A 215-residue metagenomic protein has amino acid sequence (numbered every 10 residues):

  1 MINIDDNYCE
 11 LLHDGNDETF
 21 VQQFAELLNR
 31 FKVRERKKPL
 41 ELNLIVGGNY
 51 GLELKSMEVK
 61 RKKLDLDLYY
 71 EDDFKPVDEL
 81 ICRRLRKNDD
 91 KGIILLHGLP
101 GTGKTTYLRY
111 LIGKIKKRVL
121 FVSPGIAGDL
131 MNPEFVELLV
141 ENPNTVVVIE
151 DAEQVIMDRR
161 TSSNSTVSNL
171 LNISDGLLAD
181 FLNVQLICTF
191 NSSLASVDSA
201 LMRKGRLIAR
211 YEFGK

Functional and structural regions predicted by a protein language model:
M1-P76, R83-R84: AAA+ P-loop ATPase mechanoenzymes
P76, I115-N142, N164: Short glycine-rich substrate-engagement loop in P-loop NTPases that contacts/grips substrate
D89-Y107: Walker A/P-loop nucleotide-binding motif
Y110, K114: Active-site signature of alpha/beta-hydrolase-fold catalytic machinery across serine- and Asp/Cys-nucleophile hydrolases
N132-F181: Conserved nucleotide-sensing/catalytic segment adjacent to the nucleotide-binding pocket in NTP-handling enzymes
D151-A152, C188-S193: A short beta-strand-to-loop transition that corresponds to the Sensor-1 phosphate-sensing loop of AAA+ P-loop ATPases
D180-C188: AAA+/SF3 P-loop NTPase mechanochemical coupling elements
S199-K215: A short helix-turn-beta junction within AAA+ P-loop NTPase domains corresponding to the substrate/partner-engaging
